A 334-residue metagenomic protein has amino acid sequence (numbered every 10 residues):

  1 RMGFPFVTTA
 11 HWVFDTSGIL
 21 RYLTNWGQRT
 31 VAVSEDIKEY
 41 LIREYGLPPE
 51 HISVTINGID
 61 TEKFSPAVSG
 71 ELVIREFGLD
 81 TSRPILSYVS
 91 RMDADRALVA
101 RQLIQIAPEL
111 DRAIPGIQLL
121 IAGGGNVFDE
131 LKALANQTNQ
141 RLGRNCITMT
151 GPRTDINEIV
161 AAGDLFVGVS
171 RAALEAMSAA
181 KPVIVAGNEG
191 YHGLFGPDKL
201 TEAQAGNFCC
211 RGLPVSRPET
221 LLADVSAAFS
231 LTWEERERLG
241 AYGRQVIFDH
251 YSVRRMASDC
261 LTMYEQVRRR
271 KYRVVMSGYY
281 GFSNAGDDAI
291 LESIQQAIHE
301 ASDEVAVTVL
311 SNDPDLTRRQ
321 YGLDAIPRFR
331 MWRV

Functional and structural regions predicted by a protein language model:
F4-E35, G46, V160: A conserved, positively charged/aromatic
I19, I42-R43, I59-E76, A94-L98: Acidic anion/phosphate-binding donor-loop and adjacent secondary structure in glycosyltransferase catalytic cores
D36, G58: Carbohydrate-associated surface elements
V73, L79-A100, I104-P108, L120 (+1 more regions): Conserved donor-binding/catalytic core segment of Leloir-type glycosyltransferases
L131-R153: Nucleotide-activated donor-binding/catalytic signature segment of Leloir-type glycosyltransferases, i.e., the conserved
E158-L174, A180-I184, E189: Acidic donor-binding loop of glycosyltransferase active sites
N188-A227, E234: Change "using UDP/GDP/dTDP sugars" to "using nucleotide sugars
A227, E234-H250: A short, well-ordered alpha-helix in the C-terminal region of glycosyltransferases
